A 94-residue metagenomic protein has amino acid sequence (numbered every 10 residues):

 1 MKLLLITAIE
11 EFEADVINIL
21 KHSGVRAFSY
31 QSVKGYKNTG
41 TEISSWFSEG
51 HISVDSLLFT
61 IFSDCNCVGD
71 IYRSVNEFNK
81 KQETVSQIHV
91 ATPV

Functional and structural regions predicted by a protein language model:
M1-V94: Positively charged, small/polar-rich N-terminal and surface patches that mediate targeting and assembly and bind
